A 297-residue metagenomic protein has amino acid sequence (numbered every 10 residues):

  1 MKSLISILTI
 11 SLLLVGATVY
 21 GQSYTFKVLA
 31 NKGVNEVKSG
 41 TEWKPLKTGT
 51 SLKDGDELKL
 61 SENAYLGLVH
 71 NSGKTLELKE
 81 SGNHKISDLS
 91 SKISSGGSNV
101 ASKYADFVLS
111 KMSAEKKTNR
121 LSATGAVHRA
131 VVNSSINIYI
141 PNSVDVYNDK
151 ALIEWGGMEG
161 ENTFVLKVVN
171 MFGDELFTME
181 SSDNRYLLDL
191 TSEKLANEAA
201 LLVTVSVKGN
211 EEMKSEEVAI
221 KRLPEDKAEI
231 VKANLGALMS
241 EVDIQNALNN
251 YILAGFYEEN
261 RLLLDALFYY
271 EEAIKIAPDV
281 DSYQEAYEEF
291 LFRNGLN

Functional and structural regions predicted by a protein language model:
M1-A30: Bacterial Sec-dependent N-terminal signal peptides
Q22-E42, L60-L66, N71-K74, E80-G82 (+1 more regions): Glycine- and acidic-residue-biased ligand/ion/polar-headgroup-sensing regions
A114-S240: Long, contiguous interaction/recruitment modules in multidomain scaffold/adaptor proteins
I230-E258: Alpha-helical tetratricopeptide repeat
L253, A286-Y287: Structural register within alpha-helical repeat arrays
E272-A273: Canonical positions in the second alpha-helix
L291-N297: Alpha-helical linker/edge segments of TPR/alpha-solenoid repeat scaffolds and analogous pre-/post-domain helices
